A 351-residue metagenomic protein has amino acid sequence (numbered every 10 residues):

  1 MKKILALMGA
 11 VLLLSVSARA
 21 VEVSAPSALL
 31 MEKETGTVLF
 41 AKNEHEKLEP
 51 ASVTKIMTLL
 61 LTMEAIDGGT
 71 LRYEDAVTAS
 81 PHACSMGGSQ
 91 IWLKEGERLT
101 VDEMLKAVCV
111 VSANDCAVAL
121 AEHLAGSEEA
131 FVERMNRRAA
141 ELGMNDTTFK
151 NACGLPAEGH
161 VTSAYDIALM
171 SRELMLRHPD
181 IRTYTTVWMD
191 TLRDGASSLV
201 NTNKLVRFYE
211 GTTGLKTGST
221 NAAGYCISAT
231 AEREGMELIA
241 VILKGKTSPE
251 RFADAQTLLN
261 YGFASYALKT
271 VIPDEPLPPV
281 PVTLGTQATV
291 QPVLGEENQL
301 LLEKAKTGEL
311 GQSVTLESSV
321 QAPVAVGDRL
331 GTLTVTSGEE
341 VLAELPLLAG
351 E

Functional and structural regions predicted by a protein language model:
M1-I4: Positively charged n-region of N-terminal signal peptides that target proteins for export
A6-L7, T220: General helical structural elements
M8-S15: Bacterial N-terminal signal peptides
S15-H178: Active-site-adjacent loops and short helices of periplasmic peptidoglycan-processing enzymes
M144-T148, P156-E351: Domain-terminus/edge residues, biased toward the C-terminal soluble/receptor-binding domains of extracytoplasmic
